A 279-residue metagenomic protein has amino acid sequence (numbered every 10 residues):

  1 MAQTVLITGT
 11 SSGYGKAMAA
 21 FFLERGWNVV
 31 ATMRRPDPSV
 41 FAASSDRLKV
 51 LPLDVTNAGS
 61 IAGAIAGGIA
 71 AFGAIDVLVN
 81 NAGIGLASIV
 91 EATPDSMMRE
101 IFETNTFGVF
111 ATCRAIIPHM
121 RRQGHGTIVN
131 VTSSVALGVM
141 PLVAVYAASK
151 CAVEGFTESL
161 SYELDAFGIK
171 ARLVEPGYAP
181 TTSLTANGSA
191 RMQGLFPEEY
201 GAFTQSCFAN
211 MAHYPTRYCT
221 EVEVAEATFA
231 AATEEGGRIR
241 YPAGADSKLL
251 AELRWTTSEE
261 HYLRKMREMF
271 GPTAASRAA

Functional and structural regions predicted by a protein language model:
S11-S12: Conserved glycine-rich cofactor-binding loop
L53-G63, D95-S96: The beta1-alpha1 cofactor-binding region of Rossmann-like NAD(H)/NADP(H)-dependent oxidoreductases
G67-N80, L86: A glycine-rich helix->loop->beta "capping" turn within Rossmann-like NAD(P)(H)-dependent oxidoreductase domains
I89-V90, P94-R99: Substrate-binding pocket helix/loop in short-chain dehydrogenase/reductase
C113, S149: Active-site helix of classical SDR
S133: Residue(s) in the substrate-gating loop at a strand-loop-helix junction that position the organic substrate next
A166-Y214: C-terminal beta-strand-loop-alpha-helix "lid" module of Rossmann-like NAD(P)-dependent dehydrogenases
